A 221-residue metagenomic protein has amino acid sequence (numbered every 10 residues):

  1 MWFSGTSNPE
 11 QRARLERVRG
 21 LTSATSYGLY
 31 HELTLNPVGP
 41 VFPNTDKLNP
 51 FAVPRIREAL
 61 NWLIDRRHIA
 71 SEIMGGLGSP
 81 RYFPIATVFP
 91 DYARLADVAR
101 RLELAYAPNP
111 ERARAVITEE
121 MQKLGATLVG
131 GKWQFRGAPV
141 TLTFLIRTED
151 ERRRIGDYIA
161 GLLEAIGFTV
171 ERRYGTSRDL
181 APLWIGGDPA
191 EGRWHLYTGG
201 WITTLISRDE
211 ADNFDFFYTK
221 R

Functional and structural regions predicted by a protein language model:
M1-I73, F89-R221: Extracytoplasmic/periplasmic ligand-capture domains
G78-P80: Structural signature of outer-membrane beta-barrel domains
F83-V88: Outer-membrane beta-barrel and related beta-rich outer-membrane complex signature in Gram-negative bacteria
